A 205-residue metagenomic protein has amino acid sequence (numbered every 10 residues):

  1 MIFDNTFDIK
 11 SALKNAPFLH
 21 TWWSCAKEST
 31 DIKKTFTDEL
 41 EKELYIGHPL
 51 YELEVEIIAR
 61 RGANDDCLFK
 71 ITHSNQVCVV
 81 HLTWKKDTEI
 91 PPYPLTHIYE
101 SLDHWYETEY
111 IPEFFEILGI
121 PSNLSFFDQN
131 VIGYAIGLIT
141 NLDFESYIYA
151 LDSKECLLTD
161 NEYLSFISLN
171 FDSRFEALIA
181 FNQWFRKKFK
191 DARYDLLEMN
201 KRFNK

Functional and structural regions predicted by a protein language model:
D4-Y51: Negatively charged, low-complexity tracts enriched in Asp/Glu with abundant Ser/Thr
N5, H97-H104, N170-F175: Intrinsic-disorder/low-complexity, polar/charged segments
K10, H20, K33, T37-E41 (+9 more regions): Generic detector of well-ordered alpha-helical segments enriched in charged/polar residues, highlighting helical
K42-R60, C67-I71, I120, D128-A135 (+1 more regions): A generic structured-segment signal
P49-P94, K187, R193-K205: Amphipathic protein-protein interaction modules
V77-L118: Helix-rich interaction surfaces within compact, conserved domain-sized segments that mediate assembly or partner
G119-K205: Acidic, Ser/Pro/Thr-rich low-complexity regulatory regions and the short amphipathic helical interaction modules they
